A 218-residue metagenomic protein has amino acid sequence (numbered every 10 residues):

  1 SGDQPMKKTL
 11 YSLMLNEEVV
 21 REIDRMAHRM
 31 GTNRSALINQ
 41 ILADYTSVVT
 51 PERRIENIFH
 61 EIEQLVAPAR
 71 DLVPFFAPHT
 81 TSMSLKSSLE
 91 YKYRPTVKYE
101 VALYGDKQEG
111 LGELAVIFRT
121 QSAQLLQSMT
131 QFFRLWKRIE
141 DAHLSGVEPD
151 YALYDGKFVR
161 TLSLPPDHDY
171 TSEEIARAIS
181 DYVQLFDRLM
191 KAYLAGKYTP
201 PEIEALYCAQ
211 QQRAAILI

Functional and structural regions predicted by a protein language model:
S1-E17: Short Lys/Arg-rich basic patches
M14-R21, G31-A36: Terminal intrinsically disordered, low-complexity, charge-rich regions
A27: The alpha-helix within a helix-turn-helix
M30-R54: Short, basic amphipathic alpha-helical segments that act as recognition/interaction helices in nucleic-acid-binding
S47-H79: Short, positively charged interaction helices/loops
V73-L126: Amphipathic, interaction-prone secondary-structure segments
F118-I218: Charged, low-complexity intrinsically disordered regulatory/assembly segments
